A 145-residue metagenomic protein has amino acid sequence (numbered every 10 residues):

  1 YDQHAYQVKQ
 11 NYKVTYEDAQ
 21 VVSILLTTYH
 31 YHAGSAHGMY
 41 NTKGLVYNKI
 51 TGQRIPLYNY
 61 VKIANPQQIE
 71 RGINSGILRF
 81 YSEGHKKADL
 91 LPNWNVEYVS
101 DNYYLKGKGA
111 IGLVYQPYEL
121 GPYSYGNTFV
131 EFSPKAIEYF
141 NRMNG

Functional and structural regions predicted by a protein language model:
Y1-G145: Compositionally biased intrinsically disordered regions enriched in Thr/Gly
